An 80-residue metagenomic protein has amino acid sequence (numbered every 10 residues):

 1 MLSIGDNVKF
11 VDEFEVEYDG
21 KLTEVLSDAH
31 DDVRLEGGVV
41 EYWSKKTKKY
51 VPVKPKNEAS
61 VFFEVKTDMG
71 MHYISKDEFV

Functional and structural regions predicted by a protein language model:
M1-E13: Short coil-to-beta transition motif at edge beta-strands of beta-rich domains
G5, E17, S60: Short coil/loop residues immediately preceding or within conserved phosphate-binding loops of NTP-utilizing enzyme
V11, T23, K66-D68: A structural detector for beta-sheet-dominated domains
F14-V16, G70-M71: Short acidic/polar mixed-charge low-complexity motifs
V16-D28, G37, V53: Short beta-strand-centered aromatic/proline hotspots
S27-K46: Short peripheral tails and domain-boundary helices/loops at the edges of structured domains
V40-V80: Intrinsically disordered, low-complexity, charged/polar segments
